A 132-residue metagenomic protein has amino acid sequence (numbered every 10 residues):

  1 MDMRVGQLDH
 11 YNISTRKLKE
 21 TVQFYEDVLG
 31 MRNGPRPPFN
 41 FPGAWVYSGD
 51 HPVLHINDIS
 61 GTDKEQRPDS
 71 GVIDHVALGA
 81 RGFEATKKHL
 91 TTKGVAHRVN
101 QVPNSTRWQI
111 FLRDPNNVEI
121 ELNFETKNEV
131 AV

Functional and structural regions predicted by a protein language model:
M1-K19, I73-L78, N128-V132: N-terminal beta-strand motif that seeds the catalytic metal site of vicinal oxygen chelate
M1-R4, K87-V132: Vicinal oxygen chelate
Q7, N40, D50, V72 (+1 more regions): Exposed loop/turn and edge beta-strand positions of beta-sandwich/beta-sheet ligand-binding modules
H10, L54-H55, H75, Q109: Histidine-centered active-site/metal-ligand motif
S14-V53: Core segments of cupin and vicinal oxygen chelate
E20-Q23, D27, E84-T92, A96: Replace "anionic and nucleotidyl ligands
H55-N57, E121: Conserved beta-strand in the GNAT
D69, H75-K88: Mid-chain, well-packed structural core segment of small domains
